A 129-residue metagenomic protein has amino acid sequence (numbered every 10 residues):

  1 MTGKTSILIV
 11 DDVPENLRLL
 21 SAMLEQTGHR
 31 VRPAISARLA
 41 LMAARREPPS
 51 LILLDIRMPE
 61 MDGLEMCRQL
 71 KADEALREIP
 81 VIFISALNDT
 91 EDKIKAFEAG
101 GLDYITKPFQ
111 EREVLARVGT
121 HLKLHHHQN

Functional and structural regions predicted by a protein language model:
T2-S6, V13-R32, R38, M42 (+1 more regions): Two-component/phosphorelay signaling modules centered on CheY-like receiver
E47-L53: Active-site beta3 strand of CheY-like receiver
M58, A96: Receiver (REC) domain active-site loop signature in two-component systems and cognate sites in sensor histidine kinases
P59, R77, D89, K107: The feature encodes the CheY-like receiver
F109-L122: C-terminal output helix
